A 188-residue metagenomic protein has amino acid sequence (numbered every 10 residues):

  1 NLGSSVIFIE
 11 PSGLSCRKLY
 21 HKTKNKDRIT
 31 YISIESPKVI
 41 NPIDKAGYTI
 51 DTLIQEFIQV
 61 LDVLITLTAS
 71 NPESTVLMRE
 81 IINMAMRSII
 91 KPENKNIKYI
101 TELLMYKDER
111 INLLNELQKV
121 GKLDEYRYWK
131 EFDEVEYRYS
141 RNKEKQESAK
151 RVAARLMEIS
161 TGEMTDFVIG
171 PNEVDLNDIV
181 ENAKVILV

Functional and structural regions predicted by a protein language model:
N1-V188: P-loop NTPase motor domains
